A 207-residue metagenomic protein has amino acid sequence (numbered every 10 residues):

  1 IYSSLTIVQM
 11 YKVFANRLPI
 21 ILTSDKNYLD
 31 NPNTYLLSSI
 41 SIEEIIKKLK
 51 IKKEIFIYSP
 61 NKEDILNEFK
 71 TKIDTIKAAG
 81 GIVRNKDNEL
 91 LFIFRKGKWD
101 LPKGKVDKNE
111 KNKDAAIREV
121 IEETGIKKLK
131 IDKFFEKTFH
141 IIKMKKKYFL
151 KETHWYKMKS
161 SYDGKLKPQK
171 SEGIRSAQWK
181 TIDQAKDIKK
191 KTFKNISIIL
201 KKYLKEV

Functional and structural regions predicted by a protein language model:
I1-Q9: N-terminal amphipathic/basic-hydrophobic helices that include classical n-h-c signal peptides and signal-anchor
V8-A15, S24, L29, Y35 (+1 more regions): Nudix hydrolase/Nudix homology domain
M10, A78, K151-W155: Short hydrophobic/aromatic beta-strand or adjacent loop that forms the aromatic wall/cage of a ligand/substrate-binding
Y11-F56: Extended, hydrophobic interaction surfaces within ordered domains
N33-L36, R84-I121, I126: Conserved Nudix-box catalytic region and its N-terminal flanking loop in Nudix hydrolases and closely related
S39-G80: Acidic, metal-coordinating catalytic segment for phosphate/diphosphate chemistry, firing primarily on the Nudix
V83-R84, K157: Conserved hydrophobic "DFG−1" position in protein kinase catalytic cores
V106-K194: Unchanged
